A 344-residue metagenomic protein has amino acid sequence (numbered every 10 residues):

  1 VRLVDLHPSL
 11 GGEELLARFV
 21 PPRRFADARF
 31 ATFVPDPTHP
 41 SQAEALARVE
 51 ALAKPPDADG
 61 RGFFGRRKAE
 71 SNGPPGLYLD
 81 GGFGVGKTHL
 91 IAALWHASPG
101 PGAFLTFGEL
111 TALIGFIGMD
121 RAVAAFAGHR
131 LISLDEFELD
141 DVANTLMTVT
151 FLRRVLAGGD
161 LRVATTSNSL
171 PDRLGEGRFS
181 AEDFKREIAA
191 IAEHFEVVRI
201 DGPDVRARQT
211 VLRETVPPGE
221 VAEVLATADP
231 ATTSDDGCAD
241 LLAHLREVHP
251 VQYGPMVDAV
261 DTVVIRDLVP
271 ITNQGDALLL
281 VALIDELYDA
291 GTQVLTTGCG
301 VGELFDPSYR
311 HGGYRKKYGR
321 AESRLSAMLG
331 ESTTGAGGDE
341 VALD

Functional and structural regions predicted by a protein language model:
V1-R67, E193, R199: A short, basic N-terminal segment
L77-L79: Hydrophobic anchor at the beta1->P-loop junction of P-loop NTPases
K87: Conserved lysine of the Walker
L90, L94: Hydrophobic positions on the alpha1 helix immediately C-terminal to the Walker A/P-loop
H96-G128: AAA+/P-loop NTPase substrate/partner-engagement loops
M119-G158: Conserved nucleotide-sensing/catalytic segment adjacent to the nucleotide-binding pocket in NTP-handling enzymes
P230-D289: Conserved helicase/translocase motor-coupling segment
V263-D344: Terminal-proximal interaction/regulatory segments of ATP-powered molecular machines
